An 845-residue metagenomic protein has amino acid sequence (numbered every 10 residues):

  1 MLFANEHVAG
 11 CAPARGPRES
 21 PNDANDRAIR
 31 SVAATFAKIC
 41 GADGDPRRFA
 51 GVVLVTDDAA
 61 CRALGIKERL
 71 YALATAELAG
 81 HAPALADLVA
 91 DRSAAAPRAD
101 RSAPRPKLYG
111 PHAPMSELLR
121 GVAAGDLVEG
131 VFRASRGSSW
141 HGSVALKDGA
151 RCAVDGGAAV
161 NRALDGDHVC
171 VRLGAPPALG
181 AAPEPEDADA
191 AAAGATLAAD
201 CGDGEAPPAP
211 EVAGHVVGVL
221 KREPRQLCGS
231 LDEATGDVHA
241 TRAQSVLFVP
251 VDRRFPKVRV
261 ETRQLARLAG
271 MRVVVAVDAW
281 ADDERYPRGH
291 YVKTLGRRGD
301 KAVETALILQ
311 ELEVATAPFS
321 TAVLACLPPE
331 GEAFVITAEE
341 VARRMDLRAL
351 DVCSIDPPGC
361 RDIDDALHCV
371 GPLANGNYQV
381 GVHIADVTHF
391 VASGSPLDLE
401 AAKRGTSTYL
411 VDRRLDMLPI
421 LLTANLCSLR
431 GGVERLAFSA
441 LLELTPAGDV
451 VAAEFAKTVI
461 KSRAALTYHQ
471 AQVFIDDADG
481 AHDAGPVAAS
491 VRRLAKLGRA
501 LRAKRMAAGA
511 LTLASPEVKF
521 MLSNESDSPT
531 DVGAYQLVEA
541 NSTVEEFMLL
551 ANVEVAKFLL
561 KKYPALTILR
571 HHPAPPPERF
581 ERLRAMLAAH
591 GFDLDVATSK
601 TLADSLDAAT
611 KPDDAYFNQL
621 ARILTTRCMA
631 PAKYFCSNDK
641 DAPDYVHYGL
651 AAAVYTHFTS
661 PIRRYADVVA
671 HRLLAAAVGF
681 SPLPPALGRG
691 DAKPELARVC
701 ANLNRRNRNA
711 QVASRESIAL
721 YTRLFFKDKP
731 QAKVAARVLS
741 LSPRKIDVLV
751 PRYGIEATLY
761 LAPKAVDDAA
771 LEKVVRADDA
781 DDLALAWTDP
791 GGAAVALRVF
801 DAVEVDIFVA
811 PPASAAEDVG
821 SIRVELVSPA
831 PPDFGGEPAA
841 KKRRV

Functional and structural regions predicted by a protein language model:
M1-V53, A59-D100: Active-site-proximal, substrate-binding regions of enzyme catalytic domains and RNA-binding/basic surfaces
P17-N22, C40-V52, L594-A597, N638 (+3 more regions): Short acidic, glycine/proline-enriched loop segments that cap or flank alpha-helices
R48, I66-K67, R267, L560 (+1 more regions): Anion (oxyanion) recognition and catalysis
L54-V55, V738: Conserved SAM-binding loop
A59, G166, A440: Basic (Lys/Arg-enriched) interaction patch that binds polyanionic ligands
R98-G381, T388-V433, K773-A777, D781-E804 (+2 more regions): Charge-lined substrate channels and their catalytic hotspots, especially those that engage the 3′ end of RNA
R254, V274, A279-D282, R297 (+3 more regions): Electropositive polyanion-binding surfaces
